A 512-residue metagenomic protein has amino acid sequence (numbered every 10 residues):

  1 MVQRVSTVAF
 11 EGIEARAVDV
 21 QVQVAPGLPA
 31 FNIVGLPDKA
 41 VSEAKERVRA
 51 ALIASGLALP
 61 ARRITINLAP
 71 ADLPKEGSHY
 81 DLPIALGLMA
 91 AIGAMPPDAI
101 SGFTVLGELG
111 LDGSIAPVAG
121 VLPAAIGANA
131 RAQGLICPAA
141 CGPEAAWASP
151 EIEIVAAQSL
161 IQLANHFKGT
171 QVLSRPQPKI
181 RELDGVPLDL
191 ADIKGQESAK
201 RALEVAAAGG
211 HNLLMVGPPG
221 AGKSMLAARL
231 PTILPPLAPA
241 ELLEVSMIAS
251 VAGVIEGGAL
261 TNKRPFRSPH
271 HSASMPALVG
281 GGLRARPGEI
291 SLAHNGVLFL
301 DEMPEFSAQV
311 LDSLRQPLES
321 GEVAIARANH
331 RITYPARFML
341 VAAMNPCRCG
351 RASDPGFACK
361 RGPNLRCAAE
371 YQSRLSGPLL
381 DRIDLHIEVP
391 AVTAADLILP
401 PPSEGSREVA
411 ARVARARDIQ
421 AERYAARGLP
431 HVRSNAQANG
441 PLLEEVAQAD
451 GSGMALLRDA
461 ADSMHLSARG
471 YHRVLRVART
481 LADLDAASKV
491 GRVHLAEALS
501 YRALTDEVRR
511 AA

Functional and structural regions predicted by a protein language model:
M1-L214, P218-S224, A326, Y471 (+1 more regions): Peripheral, non-AAA+ core regions of ATP-driven protein-machinery
V34, A40-K45, P60, N67-G77 (+2 more regions): Basic, amphipathic alpha-helical bundle interface domains used for macromolecular binding and assembly
K168-V205, G209, L237-I290: P-loop NTPase nucleotide-binding/switch module
M215, L300, A343: Hydrophobic anchor at the beta1->P-loop junction of P-loop NTPases
M215-I255, S320: Walker A/P-loop
G217, G280, E302: The Walker A (P-loop) glycine that initiates the GxxxxGKT/S ATP-binding motif of P-loop NTPases
N295, D301-E302, S313: Walker B catalytic acidic pair
